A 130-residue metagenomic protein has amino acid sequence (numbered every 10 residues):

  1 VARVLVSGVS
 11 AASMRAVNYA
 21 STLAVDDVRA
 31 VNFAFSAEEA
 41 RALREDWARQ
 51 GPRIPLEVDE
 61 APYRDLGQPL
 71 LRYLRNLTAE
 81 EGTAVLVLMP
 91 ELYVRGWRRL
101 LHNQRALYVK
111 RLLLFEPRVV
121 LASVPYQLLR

Functional and structural regions predicted by a protein language model:
V1-R130: Cytosolic C-terminal regulatory domains/tails of membrane transporters and channels
